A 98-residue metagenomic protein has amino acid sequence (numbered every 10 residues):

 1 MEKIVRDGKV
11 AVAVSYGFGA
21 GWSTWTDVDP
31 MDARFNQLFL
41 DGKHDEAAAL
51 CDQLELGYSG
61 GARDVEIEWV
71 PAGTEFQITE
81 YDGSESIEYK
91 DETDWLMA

Functional and structural regions predicted by a protein language model:
E2-A98: Catalytic phosphate/metal-binding cores of nucleic-acid and nucleotide-processing enzymes, i.e., regions that mediate
